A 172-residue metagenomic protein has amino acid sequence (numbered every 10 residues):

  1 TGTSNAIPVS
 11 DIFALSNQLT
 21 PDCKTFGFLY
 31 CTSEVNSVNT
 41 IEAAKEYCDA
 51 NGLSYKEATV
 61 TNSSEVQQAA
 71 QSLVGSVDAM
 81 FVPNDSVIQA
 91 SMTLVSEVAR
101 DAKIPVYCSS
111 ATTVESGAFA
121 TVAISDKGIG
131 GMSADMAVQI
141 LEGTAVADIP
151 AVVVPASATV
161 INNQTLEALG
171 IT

Functional and structural regions predicted by a protein language model:
T1, K56, P105-C108: Structural detector of well-ordered beta-strand residues that form the stable sheet scaffold of enzyme domains
T1-L15, S116-G131: Short beta-strand elements at the ligand-binding edges of bilobed clamshell
G2-C48, P150-T165: An alpha-beta-alpha
F26-L29, V77-Q89, V106-S109: Periplasmic-binding protein-like
K45-S63: Short beta-strand elements in bilobed, periplasmic/extracellular small-molecule ligand-binding domains
T59-L73: Structural motif
V95-F119: Venus flytrap/periplasmic-binding-protein-like
T121-T172: Structured C-terminal subdomain patch of bacterial secreted/periplasmic proteins
